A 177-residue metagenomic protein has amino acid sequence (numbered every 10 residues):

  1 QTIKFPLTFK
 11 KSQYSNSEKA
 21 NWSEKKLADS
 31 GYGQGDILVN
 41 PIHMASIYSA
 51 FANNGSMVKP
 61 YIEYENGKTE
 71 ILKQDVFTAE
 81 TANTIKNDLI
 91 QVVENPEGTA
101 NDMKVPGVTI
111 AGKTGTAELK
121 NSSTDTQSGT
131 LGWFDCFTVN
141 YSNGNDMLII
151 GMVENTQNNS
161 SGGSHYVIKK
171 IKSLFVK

Functional and structural regions predicted by a protein language model:
Q1-V153: Beta-lactam-recognizing serine transpeptidase/beta-lactamase-like catalytic domain environment
S56-M57, S160-S161, S173-K177: Glycine-rich loops and low-complexity Gly/Arg-rich segments that provide flexible linkers or classic glycine-based
K68-K73, H165-K177: Short, gly/Ser/Thr-rich active-site loops of penicillin-recognizing serine hydrolases
F134-V139, Q157, K170-V176: Membrane-interface anchoring segments and C-terminal beta-barrel signals
V153-K169: A short acidic/glycine-rich loop-to-helix N-cap element
